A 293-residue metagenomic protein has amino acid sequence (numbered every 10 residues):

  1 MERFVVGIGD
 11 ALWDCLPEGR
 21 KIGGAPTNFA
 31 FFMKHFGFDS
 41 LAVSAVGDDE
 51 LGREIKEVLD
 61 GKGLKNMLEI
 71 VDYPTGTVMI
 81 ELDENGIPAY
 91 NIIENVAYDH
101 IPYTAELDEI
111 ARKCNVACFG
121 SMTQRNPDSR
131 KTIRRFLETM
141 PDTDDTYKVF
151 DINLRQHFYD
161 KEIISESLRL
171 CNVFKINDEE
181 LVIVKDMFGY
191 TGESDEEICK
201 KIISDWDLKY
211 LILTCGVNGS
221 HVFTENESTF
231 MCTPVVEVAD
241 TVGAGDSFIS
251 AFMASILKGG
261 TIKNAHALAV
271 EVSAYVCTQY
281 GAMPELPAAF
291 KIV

Functional and structural regions predicted by a protein language model:
M1-L64, V78, V238: Glycine-rich phosphate/adenosyl-contacting loop at the front of the ribokinase-like
M1-R3, G192-V293: Conserved phosphate-binding/catalytic region of the ribokinase-like
F4, D39, Y147, V173 (+1 more regions): Proline-centered loop/turn at the N-terminus of a beta-strand
G9-D10, S44, F150-I152, I176 (+2 more regions): Active-site flanking residues adjacent to catalytic metal/cofactor-binding acidic residues
D39-S121, D142-D145, I292-V293: Conserved N-terminal subdomain of the carbohydrate kinase-like
E109-I110, E166-S167, S204: Structural alpha-helical scaffold elements that stabilize or flank donor/cofactor-binding regions in carbohydrate
V116, S121-E197, G219: Conserved beta-alpha-beta core of the PfkB/ribokinase-like small-molecule kinase fold
